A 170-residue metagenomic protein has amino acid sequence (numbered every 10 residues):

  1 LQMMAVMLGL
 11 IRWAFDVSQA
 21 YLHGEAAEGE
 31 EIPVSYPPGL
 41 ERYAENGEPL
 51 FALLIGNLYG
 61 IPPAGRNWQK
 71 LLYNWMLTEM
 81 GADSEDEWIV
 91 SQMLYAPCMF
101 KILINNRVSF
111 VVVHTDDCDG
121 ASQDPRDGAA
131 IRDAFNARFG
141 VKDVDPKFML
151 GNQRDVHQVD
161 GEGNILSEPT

Functional and structural regions predicted by a protein language model:
L1-T170: Long, low-complexity, charge-biased intrinsically disordered regions
